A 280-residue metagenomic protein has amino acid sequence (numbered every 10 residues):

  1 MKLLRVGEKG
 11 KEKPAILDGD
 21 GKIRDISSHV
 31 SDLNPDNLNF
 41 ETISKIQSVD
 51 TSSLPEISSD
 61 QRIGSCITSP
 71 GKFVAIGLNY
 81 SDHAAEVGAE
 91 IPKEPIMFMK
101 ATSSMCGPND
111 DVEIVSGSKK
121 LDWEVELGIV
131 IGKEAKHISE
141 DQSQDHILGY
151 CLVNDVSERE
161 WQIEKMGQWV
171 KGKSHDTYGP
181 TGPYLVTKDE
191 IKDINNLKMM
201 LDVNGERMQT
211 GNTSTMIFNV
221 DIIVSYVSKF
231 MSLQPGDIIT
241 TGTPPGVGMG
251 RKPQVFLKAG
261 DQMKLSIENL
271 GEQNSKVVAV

Functional and structural regions predicted by a protein language model:
M1-P95, K264: N-terminal non-catalytic cap/leader segment that marks the start of a structured domain
R5, K9-G10, P55-E56, R62 (+4 more regions): Catalytic-pocket segment enriched in acidic/His residues
G7, A75-I76, M99-K100, E124-G132 (+2 more regions): Short beta-strand segments
I91-P108, W123, K258-N269: Structural signature of FAD isoalloxazine-binding scaffolds in flavoprotein oxidoreductases
I96-I114, A135-K136, T177-V186, P244-G248: Short catalytic-site patches enriched in acidic/histidine residues that coordinate or position cofactors/metals
P108-G128: A structural-propensity feature for long, helix-poor, extended segments
K136-C151: N-terminal accessory regions of nucleic-acid-interacting proteins
